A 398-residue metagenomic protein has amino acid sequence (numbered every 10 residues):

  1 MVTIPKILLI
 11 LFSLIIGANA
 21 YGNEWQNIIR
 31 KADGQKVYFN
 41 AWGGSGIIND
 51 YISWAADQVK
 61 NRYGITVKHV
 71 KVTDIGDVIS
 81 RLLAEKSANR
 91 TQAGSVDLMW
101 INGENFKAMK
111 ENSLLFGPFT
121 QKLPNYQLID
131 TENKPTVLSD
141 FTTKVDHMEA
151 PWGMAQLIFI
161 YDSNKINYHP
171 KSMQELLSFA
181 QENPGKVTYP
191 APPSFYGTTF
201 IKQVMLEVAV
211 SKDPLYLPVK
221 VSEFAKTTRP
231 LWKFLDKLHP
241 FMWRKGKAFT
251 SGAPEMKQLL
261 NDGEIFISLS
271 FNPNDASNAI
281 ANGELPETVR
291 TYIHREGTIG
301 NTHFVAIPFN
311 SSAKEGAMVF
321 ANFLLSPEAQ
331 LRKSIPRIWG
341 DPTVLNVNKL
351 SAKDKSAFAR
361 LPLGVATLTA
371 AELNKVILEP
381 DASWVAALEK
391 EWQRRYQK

Functional and structural regions predicted by a protein language model:
K6-G17: Bacterial N-terminal signal peptides
A18-G22: Boundary at the C-terminal end of the N-terminal hydrophobic targeting segment
E24, Q258, V365-K398: Conserved C-terminal helix/tail region of periplasmic/extracytoplasmic solute-binding proteins
W25-D33, N40, S45-T66, F159: Short, polar/charged alpha-helical segment
W42-W54, V70-I79, Q92, V96 (+1 more regions): Extracytoplasmic ligand-binding site segments that recognize negatively charged/polar headgroups
L82-T91: Short, well-structured alpha-helical segments in soluble
W243-A306, N310, S356: Extracytoplasmic/periplasmic substrate-binding proteins
T298-I299, H303-E372: Mature extracytoplasmic/periplasmic domains
